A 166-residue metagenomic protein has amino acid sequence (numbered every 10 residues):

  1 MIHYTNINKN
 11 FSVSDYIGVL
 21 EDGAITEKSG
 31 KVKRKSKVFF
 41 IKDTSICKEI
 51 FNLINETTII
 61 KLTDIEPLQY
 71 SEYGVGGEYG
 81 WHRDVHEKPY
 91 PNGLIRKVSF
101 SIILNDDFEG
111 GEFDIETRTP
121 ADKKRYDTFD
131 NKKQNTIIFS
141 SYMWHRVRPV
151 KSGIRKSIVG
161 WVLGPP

Functional and structural regions predicted by a protein language model:
M1-Q69, G76-E78: Non-heme Fe(II)/2-oxoglutarate
F51, N55-P166: Catalytic core of non-heme Fe(II) oxygenases with the double-stranded beta-helix
